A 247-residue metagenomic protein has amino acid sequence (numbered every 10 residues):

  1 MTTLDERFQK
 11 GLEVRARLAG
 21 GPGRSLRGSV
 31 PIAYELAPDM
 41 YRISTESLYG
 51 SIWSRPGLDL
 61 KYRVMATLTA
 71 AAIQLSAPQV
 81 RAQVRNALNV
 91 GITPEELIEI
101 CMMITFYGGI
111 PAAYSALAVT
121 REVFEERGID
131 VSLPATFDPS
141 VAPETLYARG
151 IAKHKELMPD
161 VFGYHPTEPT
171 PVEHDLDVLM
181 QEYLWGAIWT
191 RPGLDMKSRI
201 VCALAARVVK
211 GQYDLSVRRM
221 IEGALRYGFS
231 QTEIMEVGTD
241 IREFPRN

Functional and structural regions predicted by a protein language model:
M1-L60, A113-M196, V209, R218 (+2 more regions): Acidic, glycine/proline-rich low-complexity segments that act as flexible tails and inter-domain linkers
T45, Y62, V80, L97 (+4 more regions): N-terminal alpha-helical segment
G50, T67, V84-L88, C101-M102 (+4 more regions): Amphipathic alpha-helical segments within well-ordered protein domains
Y62-A71, L97-C101, S198-V208, V237-G238: Short, structured motif recognition centered on aromatic/hydrophobic residues
L75-I98, A113-V123, G211-M235: Extended intrinsically disordered, low-complexity coil regions enriched in Ser, Thr, Gly, Ala and often Pro
G108-P111: Substrate/cofactor-recognition hotspot
G238-N247: Short, compositionally biased segments
